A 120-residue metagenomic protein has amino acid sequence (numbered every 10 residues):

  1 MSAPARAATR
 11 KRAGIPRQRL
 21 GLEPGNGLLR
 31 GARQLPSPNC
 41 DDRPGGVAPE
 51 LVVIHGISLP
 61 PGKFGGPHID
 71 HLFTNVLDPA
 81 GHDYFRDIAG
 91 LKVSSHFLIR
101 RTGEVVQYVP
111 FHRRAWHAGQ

Functional and structural regions predicted by a protein language model:
M1-R6, R10-R12: Long non-globular sequence segments
G14-D42, S58-Q120: Active-site-adjacent loop/helix surface patches within enzyme catalytic domains that shape the substrate-binding cleft
E50-H55: Short beta-strand element of the alpha/beta-hydrolase
